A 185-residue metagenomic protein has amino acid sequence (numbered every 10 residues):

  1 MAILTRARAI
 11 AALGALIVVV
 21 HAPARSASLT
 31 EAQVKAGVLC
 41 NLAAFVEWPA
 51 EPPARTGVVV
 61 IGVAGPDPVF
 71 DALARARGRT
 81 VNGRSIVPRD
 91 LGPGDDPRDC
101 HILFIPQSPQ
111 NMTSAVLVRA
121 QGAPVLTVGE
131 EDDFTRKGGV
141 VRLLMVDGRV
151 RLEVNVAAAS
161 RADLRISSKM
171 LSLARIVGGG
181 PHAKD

Functional and structural regions predicted by a protein language model:
A2-D185: Short hydrophobic alpha-helices and adjacent helix-cap/hinge residues
